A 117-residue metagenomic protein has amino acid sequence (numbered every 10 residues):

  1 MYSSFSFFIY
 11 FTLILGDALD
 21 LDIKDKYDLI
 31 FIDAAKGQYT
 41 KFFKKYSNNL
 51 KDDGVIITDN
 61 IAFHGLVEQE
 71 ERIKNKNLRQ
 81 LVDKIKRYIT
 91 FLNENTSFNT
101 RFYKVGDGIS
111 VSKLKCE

Functional and structural regions predicted by a protein language model:
M1-D25, L29, A34-G37: S-adenosyl-L-methionine
Q38-E117: C-terminal substrate-binding/active-site "lid" region of AdoMet-derived donor-dependent transferases
